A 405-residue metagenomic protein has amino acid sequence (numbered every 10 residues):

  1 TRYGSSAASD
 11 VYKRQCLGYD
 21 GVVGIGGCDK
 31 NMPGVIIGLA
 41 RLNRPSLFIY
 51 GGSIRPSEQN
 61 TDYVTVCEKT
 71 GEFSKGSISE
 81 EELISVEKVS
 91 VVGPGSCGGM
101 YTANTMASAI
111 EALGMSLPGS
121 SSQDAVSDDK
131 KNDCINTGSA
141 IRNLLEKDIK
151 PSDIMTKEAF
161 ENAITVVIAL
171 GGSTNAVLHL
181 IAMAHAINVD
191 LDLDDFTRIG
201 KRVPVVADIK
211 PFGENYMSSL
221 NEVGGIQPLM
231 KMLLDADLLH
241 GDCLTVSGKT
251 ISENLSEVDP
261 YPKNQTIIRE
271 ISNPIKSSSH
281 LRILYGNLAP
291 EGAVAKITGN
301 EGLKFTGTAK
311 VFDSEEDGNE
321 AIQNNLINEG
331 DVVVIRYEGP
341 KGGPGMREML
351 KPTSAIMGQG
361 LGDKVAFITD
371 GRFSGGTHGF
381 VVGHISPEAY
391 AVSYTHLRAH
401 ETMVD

Functional and structural regions predicted by a protein language model:
T1-A8, Y12, H396-A399, M403-D405: Single conserved hydrophobic/aromatic residue that forms the stacking wall/gate of nucleotide- or nucleobase-binding
K13-V35, L47-I49: A short, small-residue-rich loop immediately preceding and capping a beta-strand
I25, R336, D405: Conserved residues at the C-terminal ends of beta-strands
M32, G38-R44, G52-E388, S393-R398: Catalytic or ion-coupling anion/metal-binding cores of large enzyme and transporter domains
I49-G51, M403: Internal hydrophobic scaffold segments of catalytic domains
